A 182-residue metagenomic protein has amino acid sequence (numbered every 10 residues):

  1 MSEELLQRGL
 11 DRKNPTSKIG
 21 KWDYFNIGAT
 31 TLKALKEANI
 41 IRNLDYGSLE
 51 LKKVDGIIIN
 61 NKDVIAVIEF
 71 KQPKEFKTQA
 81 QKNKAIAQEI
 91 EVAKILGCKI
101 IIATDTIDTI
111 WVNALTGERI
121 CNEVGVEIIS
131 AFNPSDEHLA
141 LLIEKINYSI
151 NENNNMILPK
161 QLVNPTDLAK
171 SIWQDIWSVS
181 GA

Functional and structural regions predicted by a protein language model:
M1-E37, N153-I172: Charged, often low-complexity linker/regulatory segments
G9, Q88-E91: Alpha-helical scaffold elements adjacent to nucleotide-binding pockets in ATP/GTP-utilizing enzyme cores
D23-K62: Active-site metal-binding core of divalent-cation-utilizing nuclease and nuclease-like domains
S48-L51, A66, E75-I86: Active-site-adjacent loop/helix micro-motif of nuclease/hydrolase catalytic cores
G56-I58, A66-K74, V92: Conserved catalytic cores of phosphodiester-cleaving nucleases, focusing on short active-site segments
D63, P73-F76, D108-T109: A short acidic, glycine/proline-enriched capping/turn motif at secondary-structure boundaries, especially helix N-cap
I65-A66, I100: Structural motif
A80-Q81, I90, K94-A182: Charged, often flexible domain-edge or linker segments that flank or initiate folded functional domains
